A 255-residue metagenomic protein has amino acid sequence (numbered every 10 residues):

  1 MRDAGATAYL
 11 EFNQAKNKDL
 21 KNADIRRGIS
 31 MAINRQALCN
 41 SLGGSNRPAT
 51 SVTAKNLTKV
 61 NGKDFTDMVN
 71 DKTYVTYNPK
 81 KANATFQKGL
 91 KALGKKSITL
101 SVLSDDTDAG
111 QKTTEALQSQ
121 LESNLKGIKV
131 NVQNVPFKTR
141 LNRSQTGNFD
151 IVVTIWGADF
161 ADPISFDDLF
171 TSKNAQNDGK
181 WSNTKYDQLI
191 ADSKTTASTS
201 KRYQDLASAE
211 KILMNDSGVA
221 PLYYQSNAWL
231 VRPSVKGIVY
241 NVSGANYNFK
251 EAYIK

Functional and structural regions predicted by a protein language model:
M1-R2, I238: A structural signal for short loop-to-beta-strand junctions that line the ligand-binding cleft of periplasmic/secreted
R2-G28, S41-L42, S226: A bilobed periplasmic-binding-protein/Venus flytrap-type ligand-binding module shared by bacterial periplasmic
G5-T7, S97, S217: Extracytoplasmic
N13-D19, I25-G28, T66-V75, S104-D108 (+2 more regions): Second-shell loop/turn segments in exported
S30-N61, D108-Q118, S144-K255: Detector for C-terminal structural segments
R47-K88, A109-Q111: Structural transition elements
P79, F137-K138, A207: Structural motif corresponding to alpha-helix initiation and N-cap regions
Q87-A158: Ligand/substrate-recognition segments at binding pockets and active sites
